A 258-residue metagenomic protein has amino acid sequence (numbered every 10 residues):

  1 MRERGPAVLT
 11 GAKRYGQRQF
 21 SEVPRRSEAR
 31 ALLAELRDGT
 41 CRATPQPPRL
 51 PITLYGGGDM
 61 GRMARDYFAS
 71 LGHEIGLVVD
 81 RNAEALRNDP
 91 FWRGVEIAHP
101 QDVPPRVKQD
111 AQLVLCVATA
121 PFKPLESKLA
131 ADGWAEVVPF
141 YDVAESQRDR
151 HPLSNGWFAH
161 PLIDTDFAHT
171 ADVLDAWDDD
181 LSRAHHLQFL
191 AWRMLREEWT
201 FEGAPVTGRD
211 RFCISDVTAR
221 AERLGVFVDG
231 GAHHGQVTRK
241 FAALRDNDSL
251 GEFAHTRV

Functional and structural regions predicted by a protein language model:
R2-R223, K240-D246: Hydrophobic, well-ordered beta-alpha structural blocks that scaffold small-molecule cofactor pockets
G225-G231: Conserved class I S-adenosyl-L-methionine
D229, L244-D246, A254: Extended, H/D-rich, highly charged conserved domains that either
H234: Conserved SAM/SAH-binding loop
L250-V258: Conserved SAM-binding motif I beta-strand of class I
